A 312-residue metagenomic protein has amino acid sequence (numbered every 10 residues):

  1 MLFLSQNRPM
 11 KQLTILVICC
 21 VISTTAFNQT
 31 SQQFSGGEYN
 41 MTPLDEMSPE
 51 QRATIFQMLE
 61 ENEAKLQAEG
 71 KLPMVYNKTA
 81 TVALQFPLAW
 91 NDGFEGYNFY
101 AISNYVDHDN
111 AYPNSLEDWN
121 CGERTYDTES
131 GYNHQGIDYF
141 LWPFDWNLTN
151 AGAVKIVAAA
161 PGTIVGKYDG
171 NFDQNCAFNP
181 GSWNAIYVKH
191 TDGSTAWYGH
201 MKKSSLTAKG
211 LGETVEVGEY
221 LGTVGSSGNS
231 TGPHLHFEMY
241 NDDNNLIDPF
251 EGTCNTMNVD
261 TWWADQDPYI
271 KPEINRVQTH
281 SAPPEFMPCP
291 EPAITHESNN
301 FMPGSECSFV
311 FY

Functional and structural regions predicted by a protein language model:
M1-M10: N-terminal secretory signal peptides that target proteins for export/translocation
K11-V17: Sec-dependent signal peptide recognition, specifically the positively charged N-region followed immediately by
V21-T25: N-terminal signal peptide c-region/cleavage motif recognized by signal peptidases
T30-N184, V217, N258-Y312: Surface-exposed, glycine-biased beta-strand/turn segments
D138-F140, I156-A158, I164-G166, A185-K189 (+4 more regions): Structural recognition of the beta-strand scaffold that forms the well-ordered cores of secreted hydrolase catalytic
T149-A153, V157-A158, H190-G218: Short histidine-centered loop motifs in beta-beta connectors
F172-F178, V224-L235: Active-site loop architecture of trypsin-fold serine endopeptidases
I186, V215-G228: Short hydrophobic beta/alpha edge segments that flank linear recognition/processing sites
